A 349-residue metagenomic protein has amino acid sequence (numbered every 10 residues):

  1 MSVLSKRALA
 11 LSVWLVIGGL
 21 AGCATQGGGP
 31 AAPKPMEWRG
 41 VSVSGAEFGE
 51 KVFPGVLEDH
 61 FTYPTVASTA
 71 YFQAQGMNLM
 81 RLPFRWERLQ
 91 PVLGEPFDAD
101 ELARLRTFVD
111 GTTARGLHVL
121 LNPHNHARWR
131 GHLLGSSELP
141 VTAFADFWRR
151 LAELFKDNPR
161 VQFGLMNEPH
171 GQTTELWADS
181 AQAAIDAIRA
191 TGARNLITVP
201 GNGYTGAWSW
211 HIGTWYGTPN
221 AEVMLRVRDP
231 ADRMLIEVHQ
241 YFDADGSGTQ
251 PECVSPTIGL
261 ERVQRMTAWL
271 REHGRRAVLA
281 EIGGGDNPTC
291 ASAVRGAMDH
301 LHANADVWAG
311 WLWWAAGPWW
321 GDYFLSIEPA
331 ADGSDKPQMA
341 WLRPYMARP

Functional and structural regions predicted by a protein language model:
M1-S12: Bacterial N-terminal signal peptides that target proteins for export
A10-A21: Bacterial N-terminal signal peptides
C23-L79, E95: N-terminal carbohydrate-binding accessory modules
V43-P64, V92-F97, L133-S136, F242-I258: Acidic/histidine-rich helix-loop elements that form or flank divalent-metal/phosphate-binding sites at the catalytic
S44-G49, L79, R85-Q90, N125-W129 (+5 more regions): Solvent-exposed loop/turn segments at secondary-structure junctions within structured extracellular/periplasmic domains
L57, F61-T62, T142-R149, E153 (+3 more regions): Extracellular glycoside hydrolase catalytic/binding regions
P64-A127, A143, Q182-T191, A291-N304: Aromatic-lined substrate-binding rim segments of carbohydrate-active enzymes
V119-L121, A277, W311: Hydrophobic beta-strand scaffold residues
